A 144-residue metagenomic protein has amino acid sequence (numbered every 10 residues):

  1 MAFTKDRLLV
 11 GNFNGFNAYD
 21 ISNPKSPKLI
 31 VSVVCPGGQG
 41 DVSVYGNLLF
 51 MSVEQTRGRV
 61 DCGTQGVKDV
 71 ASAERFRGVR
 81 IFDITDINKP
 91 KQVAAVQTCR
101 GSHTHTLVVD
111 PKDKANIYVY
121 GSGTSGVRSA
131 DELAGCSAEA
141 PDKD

Functional and structural regions predicted by a protein language model:
M1-D144: Feature marking well-ordered beta-strand scaffolds used for ligand recognition
